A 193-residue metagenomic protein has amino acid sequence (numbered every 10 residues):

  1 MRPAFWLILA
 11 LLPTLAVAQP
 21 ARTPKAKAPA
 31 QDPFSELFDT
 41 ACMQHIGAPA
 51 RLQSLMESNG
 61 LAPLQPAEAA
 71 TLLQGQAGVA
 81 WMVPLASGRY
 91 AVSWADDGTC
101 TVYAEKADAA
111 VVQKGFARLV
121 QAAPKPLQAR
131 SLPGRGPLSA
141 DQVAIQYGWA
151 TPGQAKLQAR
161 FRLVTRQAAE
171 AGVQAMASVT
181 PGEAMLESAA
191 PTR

Functional and structural regions predicted by a protein language model:
M1-F5: Positively charged n-region of N-terminal signal peptides that target proteins for export
W6-T14: Bacterial N-terminal signal peptides
L12, S35-E36, W94: Processing junctions and N-termini across compartments
A18-P20, V111, Y147: Localized chelating/binding microdomains that coordinate divalent metal ions or stabilize phosphate-bearing
Q19-Y90: N-terminal leader/targeting segments
A69-A95, V143-R166: Amphipathic, interaction-prone secondary-structure segments
V79, V83-I145: Long, charged/polar, surface-exposed segments that mediate recognition or autoinhibition
A140-R193: Glycine-rich, aromatic-bearing surface loops/beta-hairpins
